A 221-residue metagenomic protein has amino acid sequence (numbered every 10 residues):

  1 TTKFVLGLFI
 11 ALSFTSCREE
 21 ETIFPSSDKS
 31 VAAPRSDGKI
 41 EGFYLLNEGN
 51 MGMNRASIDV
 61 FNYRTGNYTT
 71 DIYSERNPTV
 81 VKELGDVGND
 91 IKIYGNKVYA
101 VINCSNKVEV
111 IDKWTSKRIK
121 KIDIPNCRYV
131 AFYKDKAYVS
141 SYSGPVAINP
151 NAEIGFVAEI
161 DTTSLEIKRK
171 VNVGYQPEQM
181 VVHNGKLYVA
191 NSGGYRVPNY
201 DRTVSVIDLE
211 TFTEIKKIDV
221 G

Functional and structural regions predicted by a protein language model:
T1-V5: Bacterial N-terminal signal peptides that target proteins for export
S13-S16: C-terminal motif of bacterial Sec signal peptides marking the signal peptidase cleavage site
R18-G221: Predominantly soluble domains enriched in secretory-pathway, periplasmic, or organellar proteins
